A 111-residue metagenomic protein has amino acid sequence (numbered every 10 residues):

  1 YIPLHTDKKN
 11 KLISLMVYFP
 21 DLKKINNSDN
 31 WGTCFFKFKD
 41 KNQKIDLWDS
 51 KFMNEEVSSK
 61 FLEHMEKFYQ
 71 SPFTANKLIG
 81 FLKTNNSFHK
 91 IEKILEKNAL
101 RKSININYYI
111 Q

Functional and structural regions predicted by a protein language model:
Y1-I110: Catalytic core of non-heme Fe(II) oxygenases with the double-stranded beta-helix
